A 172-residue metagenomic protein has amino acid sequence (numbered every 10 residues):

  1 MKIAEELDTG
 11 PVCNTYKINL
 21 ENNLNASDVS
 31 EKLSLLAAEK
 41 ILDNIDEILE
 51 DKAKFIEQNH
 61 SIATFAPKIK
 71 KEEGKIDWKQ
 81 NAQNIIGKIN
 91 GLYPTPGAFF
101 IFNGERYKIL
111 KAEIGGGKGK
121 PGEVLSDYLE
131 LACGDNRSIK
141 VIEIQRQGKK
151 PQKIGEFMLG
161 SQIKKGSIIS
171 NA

Functional and structural regions predicted by a protein language model:
M1-F65, E72: Donor/substrate-binding cores of folate-linked one-carbon enzymes
T9, T64-K68, P96, K108-L110: Short acidic/glycine-rich loop or secondary-structure boundary segments that cap or lie
G10, Y16, A63, G74 (+3 more regions): Change "...and in nucleic-acid phosphodiester-cleaving endonucleases..." to "...and in nucleic-acid processing enzymes
E31, D43, P67, G87 (+1 more regions): Charged/polar, solvent-exposed surface patches and flexible loops
P67-Q80: Acyl-group handling in specialized metabolite and lipid biosynthesis
K79-A172: An anion-binding loop in the catalytic cleft
